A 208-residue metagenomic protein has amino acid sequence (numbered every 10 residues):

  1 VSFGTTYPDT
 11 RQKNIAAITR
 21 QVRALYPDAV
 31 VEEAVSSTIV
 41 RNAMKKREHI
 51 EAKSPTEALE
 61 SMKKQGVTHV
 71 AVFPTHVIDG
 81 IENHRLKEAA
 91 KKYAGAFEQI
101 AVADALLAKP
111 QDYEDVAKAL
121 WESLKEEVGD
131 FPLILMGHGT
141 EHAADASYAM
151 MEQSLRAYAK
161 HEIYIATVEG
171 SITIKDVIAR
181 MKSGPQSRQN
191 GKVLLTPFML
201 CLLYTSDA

Functional and structural regions predicted by a protein language model:
V1-F3, V70-T75, P132-M136, V193-C201: Short, structured motif recognition centered on aromatic/hydrophobic residues
G4-Y7, T38-R41, V77-G80, L107-P110 (+2 more regions): Solvent-exposed loop/turn segments at secondary-structure junctions within structured extracellular/periplasmic domains
P8-D28, V40-K45: An N-terminus-focused feature that recognizes amino-terminal "leader" regions
I18, H138-V177: Redox- and metal-dependent alpha/beta enzyme cores, enriched for Fe-S-associated oxidoreductases and cofactor-handling
V30-K46, A108, Y164-D176: Short connector loops at secondary-structure junctions
R47-S61: Glycine-rich, highly charged phosphate/nucleotide-binding loops
I81-A146, M151: A substrate-binding/cap region within the structured catalytic cores of diverse enzymes
Y204-A208: Conserved small/polar residues in nucleotide/adenosyl-binding loops
